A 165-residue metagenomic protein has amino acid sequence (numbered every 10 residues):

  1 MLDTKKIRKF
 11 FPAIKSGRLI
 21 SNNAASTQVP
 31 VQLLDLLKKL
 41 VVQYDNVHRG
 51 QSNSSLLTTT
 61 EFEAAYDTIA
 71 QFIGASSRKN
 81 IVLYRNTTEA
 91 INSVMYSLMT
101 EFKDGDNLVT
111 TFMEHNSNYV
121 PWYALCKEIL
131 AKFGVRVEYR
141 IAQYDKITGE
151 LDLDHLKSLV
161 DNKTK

Functional and structural regions predicted by a protein language model:
M1-K165: Pyridoxal 5′-phosphate
